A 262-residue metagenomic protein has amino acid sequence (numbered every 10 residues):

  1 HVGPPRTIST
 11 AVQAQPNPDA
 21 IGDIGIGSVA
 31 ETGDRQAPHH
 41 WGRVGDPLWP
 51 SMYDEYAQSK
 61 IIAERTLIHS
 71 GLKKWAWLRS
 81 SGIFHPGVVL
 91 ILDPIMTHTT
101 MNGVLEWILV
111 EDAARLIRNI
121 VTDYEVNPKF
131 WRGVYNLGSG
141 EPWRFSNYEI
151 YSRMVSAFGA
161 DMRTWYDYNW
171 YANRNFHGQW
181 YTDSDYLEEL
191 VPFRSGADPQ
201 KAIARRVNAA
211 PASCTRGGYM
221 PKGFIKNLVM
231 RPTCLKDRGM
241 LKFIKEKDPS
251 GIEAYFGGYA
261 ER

Functional and structural regions predicted by a protein language model:
H1-E55: Conserved Rossmann-fold NAD(P)-dependent oxidoreductase catalytic core, especially the SDR/UDP-sugar
G22-G27, A76-G82, E106, N136: Structural signature of the Rossmann-like NAD(P)-dependent dehydrogenase/reductase core
E31, I83-H85, P142: Conserved sequence/active-site signature of Rossmann-fold short-chain dehydrogenase/reductase
Y56-K60: Active-site YXXXK catalytic motif of short-chain dehydrogenase/reductase
I61-G87: Conserved beta-loop-beta element that borders a ligand/cofactor-binding pocket
H85-T97: C-terminal beta-strand-loop-alpha-helix "lid" module of Rossmann-like NAD(P)-dependent dehydrogenases
T99-Y124, G133: Substrate-positioning beta->alpha
I120-L190, G196-A202, S213-P221, I225-R262: Mid/C-terminal beta-alpha module of Rossmann-like enzyme folds, strongest in SDR-family dehydrogenases/epimerases
